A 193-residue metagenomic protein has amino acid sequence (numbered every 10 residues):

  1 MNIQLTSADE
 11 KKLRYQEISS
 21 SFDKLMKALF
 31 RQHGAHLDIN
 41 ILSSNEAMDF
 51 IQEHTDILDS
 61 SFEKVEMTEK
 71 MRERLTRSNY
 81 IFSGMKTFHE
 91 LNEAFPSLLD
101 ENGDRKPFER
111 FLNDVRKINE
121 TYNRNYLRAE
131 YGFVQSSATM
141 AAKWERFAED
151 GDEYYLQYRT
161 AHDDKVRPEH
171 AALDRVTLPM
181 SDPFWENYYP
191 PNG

Functional and structural regions predicted by a protein language model:
M1-Y122: N-terminal leader/targeting and assembly helices and adjacent pre-domain segments
D100, A141, D164-P168: Short, surface-exposed beta-strand/loop "edge" segments at domain boundaries and coil↔beta transitions
N113-E145: N-terminal "first-domain core" detector
W144-A161: Acidic, glycine-rich loop-and-strand cores that form catalytic or ligand-binding grooves in diverse globular domains
E153-Y155, R167, G193: Extracellular structured ligand-interaction cores
H162-P179: Extended, Lys/Arg-enriched charged tracts that mediate electrostatic binding to polyanionic substrates
T177-G193: Compact mixed alphabeta submodule
